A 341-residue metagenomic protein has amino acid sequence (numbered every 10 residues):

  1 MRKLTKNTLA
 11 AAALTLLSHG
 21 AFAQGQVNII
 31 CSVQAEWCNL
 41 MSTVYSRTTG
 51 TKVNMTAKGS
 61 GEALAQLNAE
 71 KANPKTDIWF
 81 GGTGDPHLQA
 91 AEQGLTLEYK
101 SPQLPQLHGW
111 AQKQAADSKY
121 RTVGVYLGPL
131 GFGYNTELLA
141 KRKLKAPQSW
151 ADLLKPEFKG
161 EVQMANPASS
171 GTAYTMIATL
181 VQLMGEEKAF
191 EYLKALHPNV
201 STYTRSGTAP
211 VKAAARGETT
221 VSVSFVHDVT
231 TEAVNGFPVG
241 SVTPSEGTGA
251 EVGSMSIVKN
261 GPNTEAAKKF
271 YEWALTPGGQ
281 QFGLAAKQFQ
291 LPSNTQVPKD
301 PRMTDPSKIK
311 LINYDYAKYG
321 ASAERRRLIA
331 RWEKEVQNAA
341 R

Functional and structural regions predicted by a protein language model:
Q24-Q89: Early extracytoplasmic/lumenal segment of secretory-pathway proteins
V33-N39, K75-E218: Extracytoplasmic ligand-binding site segments that recognize negatively charged/polar headgroups
D85-Q89, A215, T220-P238: A ligand-binding cleft/hinge motif common to bilobed small-molecule-binding domains
L97-Q106, T122, A151, F237-G249 (+1 more regions): Short beta-strand->loop
G133-L138, A178, V252-T264, F282-G283: A bilobed periplasmic-binding-protein/Venus flytrap-type ligand-binding module shared by bacterial periplasmic
Y192-H197, Y203-T204, N235-K259, T295: Periplasmic-binding protein-like
V258-Y316: Mature extracytoplasmic/periplasmic domains
D315-R341: Conserved C-terminal helix/tail region of periplasmic/extracytoplasmic solute-binding proteins
